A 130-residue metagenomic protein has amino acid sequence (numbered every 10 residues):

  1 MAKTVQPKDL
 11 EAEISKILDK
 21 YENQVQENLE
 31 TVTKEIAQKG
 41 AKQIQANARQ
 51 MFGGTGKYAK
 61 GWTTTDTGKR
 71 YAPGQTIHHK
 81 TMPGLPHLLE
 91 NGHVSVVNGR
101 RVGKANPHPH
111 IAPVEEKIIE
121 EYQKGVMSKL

Functional and structural regions predicted by a protein language model:
M1-Q75, N91-L130: Short, Lys/Arg-rich flexible segments
Q75-L85: Secondary-structure transition/turn motif
H87-L89: Aromatic/pi-system hotspot detector in well-structured domains
